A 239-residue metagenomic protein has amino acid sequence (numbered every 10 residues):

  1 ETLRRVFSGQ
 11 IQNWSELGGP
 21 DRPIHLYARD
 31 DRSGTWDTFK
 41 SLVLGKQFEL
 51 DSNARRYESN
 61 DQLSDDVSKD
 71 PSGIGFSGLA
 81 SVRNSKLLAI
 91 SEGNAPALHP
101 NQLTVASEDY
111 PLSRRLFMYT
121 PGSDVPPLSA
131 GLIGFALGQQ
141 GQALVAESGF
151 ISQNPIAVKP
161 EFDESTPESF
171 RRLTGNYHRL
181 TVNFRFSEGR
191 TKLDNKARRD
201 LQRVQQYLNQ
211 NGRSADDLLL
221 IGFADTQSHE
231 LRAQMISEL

Functional and structural regions predicted by a protein language model:
E1-R190, D194-R199, N209: Flexible loop/hinge segments at secondary-structure junctions
G73, L220-G222: Short glycine/serine/threonine-biased micro-segments
F186, L201, L220, I236-L239: Cysteine-centered nucleophilic/redox motifs
R203-N211: A generic secondary-structure signal
R213-S214, F223-L239: Periplasmic OmpA-like peptidoglycan-binding domain that tethers envelope proteins to the cell wall
D216-L218: Short beta-strand/loop motifs in extracellular/secreted proteins, especially within beta-sandwich accessory domains
